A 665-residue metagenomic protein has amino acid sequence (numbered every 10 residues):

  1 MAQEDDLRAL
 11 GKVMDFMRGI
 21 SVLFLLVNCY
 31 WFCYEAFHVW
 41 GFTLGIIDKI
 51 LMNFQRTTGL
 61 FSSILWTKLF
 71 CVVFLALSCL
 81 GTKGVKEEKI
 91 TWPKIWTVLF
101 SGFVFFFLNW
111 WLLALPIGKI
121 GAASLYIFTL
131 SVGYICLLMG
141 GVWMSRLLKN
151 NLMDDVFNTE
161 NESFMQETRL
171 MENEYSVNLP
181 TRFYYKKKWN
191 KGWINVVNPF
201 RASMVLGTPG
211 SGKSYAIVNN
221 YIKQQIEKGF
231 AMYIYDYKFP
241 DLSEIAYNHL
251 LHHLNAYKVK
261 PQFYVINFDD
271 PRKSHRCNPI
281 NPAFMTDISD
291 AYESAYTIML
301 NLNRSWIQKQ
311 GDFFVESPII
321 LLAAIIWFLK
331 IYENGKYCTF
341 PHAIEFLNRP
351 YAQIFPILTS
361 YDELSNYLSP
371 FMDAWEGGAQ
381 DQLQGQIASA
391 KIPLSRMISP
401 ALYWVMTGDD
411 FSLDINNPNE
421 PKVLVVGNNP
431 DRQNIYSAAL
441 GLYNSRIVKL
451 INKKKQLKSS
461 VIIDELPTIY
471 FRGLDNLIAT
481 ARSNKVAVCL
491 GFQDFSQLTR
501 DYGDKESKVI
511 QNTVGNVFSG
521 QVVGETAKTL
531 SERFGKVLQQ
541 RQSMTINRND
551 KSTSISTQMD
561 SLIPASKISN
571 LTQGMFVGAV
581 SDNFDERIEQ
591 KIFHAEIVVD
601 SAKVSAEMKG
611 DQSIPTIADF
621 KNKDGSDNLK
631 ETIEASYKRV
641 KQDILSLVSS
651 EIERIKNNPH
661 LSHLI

Functional and structural regions predicted by a protein language model:
M1-S211, Y215, N220, N547-R548: Basic- and hydrophobic-enriched, low-structure N-terminal and domain-boundary segments that flank ATP-binding catalytic
D15, Y235-D236, G520: Active-site-adjacent beta-strand anchor residues
F42, L148-M153, F157, I194-A487 (+4 more regions): P-loop NTPase motor domains
F54-G59, T339-A343, T407, T545-N549: Short, surface-exposed recognition loops or helix-turn segments adjacent to catalytic cores
A76-S78, T82, G441, S445 (+2 more regions): Hydrophobic alpha-helical segments involved in membrane association or supramolecular assembly
I478-T480, N484-A487, G491-S581: Conserved ATP-driven motor cores of ASCE-family P-loop NTPases powering translocation/secretion/packaging/pilus
E589-K591: Intrinsically disordered, low-complexity segments enriched in serine, threonine, and glycine
F593-I597: N-terminal charged/capping segments associated with class I S-adenosyl-L-methionine
